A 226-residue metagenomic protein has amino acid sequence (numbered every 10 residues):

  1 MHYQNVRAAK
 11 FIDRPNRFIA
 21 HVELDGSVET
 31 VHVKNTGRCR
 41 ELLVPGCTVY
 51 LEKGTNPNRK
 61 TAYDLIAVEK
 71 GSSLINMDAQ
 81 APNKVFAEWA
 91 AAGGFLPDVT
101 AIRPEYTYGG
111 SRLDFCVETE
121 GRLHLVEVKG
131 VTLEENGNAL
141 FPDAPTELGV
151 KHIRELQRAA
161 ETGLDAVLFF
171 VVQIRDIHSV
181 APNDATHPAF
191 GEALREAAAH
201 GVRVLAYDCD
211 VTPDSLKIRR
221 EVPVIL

Functional and structural regions predicted by a protein language model:
A9, L113-D143, L156: Conserved catalytic cores of phosphodiester-cleaving nucleases, focusing on short active-site segments
D13, K53-N58: Short, charged beta-turn/beta-strand-edge "cap" motif at the junction between a beta-strand and an adjacent loop
N16-H21: Short aromatic-glycine-enriched beta-strand elements
G37-Y50: Short nucleic-acid-contacting surface segments enriched for D/E, G, S/T with interspersed K/R
R40, S72-P104: Acidic-basic catalytic patches of nuclease active cores, encompassing PD-(D/E)XK and other metal-cofactor nuclease
N56-S72, I218-R219: OB-fold/S1-family single-stranded nucleic acid-binding modules
G137-E147, R154-T186, D208: Nucleic-acid nuclease catalytic cores
Q173-L226: Domain-level recognition of nuclease-like catalytic cores that cleave nucleotide substrates
